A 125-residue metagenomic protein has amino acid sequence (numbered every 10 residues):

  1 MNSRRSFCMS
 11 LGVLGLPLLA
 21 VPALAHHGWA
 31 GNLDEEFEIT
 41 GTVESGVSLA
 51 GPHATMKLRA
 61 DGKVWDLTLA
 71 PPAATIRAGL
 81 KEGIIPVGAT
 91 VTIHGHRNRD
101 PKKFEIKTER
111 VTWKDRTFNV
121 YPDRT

Functional and structural regions predicted by a protein language model:
S6-C8: N-terminal export leaders
A20-P22: N-terminal signal peptide c-region/cleavage motif recognized by signal peptidases
H27-L49: Short, glycine/small-residue-enriched coil/turn segments at secondary-structure junctions
L49-L58: Short aromatic-glycine-enriched beta-strand elements
K63-P71: A short macromolecule-binding patch
R77-T92: Short nucleic-acid-contacting surface segments enriched for D/E, G, S/T with interspersed K/R
N98-P122: OB-fold/S1-family single-stranded nucleic acid-binding modules
